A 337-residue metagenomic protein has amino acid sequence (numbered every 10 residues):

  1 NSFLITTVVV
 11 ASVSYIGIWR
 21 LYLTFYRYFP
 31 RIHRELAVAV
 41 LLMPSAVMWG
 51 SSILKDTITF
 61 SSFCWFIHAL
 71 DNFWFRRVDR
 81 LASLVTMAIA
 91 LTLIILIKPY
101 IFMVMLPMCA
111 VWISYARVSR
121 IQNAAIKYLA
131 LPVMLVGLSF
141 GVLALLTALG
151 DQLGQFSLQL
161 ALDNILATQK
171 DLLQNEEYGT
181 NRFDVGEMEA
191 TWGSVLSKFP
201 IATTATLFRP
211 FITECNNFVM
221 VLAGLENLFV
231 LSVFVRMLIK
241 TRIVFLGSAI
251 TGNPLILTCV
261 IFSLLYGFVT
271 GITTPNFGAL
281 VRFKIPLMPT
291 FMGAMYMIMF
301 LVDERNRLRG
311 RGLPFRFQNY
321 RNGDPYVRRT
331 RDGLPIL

Functional and structural regions predicted by a protein language model:
I5-Y28, S232: Transmembrane-helix motifs of polytopic, lipid-linked glycan transferases
F25-R31, C64-A82: Membrane-interface transmembrane helices that cradle and orient dolichyl/undecaprenyl
A37-P44: Transmembrane and membrane-interface helices of multi-pass, inner-membrane envelope-modifying transferases
V47-M48, A82-M105: Membrane-interface alpha helices of multi-pass inner-membrane proteins
S52-T57: Short acidic/glycine- and proline-prone juxtamembrane loop motifs at membrane-interface regions of multi-pass membrane
R77-A82, Q122, N216, M220-V221 (+1 more regions): Membrane-interface helix-loop-helix junctions at transmembrane boundaries of multi-pass membrane enzymes, predominantly
L81-L84, M292-L337: A juxtamembrane structural motif centered on a specific transmembrane helix
K98-E226: Alpha-helical transmembrane segments and terminal signal-anchor/GPI-anchor hydrophobic tails, characterized by long
